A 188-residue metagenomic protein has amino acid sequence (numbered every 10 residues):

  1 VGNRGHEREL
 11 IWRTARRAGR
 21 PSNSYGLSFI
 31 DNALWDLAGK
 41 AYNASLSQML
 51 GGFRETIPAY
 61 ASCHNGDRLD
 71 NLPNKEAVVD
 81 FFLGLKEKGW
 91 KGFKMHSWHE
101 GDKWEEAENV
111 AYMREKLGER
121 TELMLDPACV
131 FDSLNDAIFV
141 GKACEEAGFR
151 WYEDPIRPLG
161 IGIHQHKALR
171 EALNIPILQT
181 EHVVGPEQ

Functional and structural regions predicted by a protein language model:
V1, R68-N71, G101-D102: A generic structural signal for short coil/turn motifs at secondary-structure boundaries
V1-Y42: Metal- or metallocofactor-binding catalytic centers and their adjacent structured scaffolds across diverse enzyme
G39-Q48, F93: Short secondary-structure capping/junction motifs at helix and strand boundaries
A44-Q48, V78-L85: Short, charged beta->alpha transition segments
S47-D70, N109, M113-E122: N-terminal small/glycine-rich loop or linker at the start of catalytic domains across soluble metabolic enzymes
T56-V79, D126-L134, L178: Active-site mouth loops of central-metabolism enzymes
E87-G92, F149: A structural motif
S97-Q188: Catalytic core of soluble alpha/beta enzymes
